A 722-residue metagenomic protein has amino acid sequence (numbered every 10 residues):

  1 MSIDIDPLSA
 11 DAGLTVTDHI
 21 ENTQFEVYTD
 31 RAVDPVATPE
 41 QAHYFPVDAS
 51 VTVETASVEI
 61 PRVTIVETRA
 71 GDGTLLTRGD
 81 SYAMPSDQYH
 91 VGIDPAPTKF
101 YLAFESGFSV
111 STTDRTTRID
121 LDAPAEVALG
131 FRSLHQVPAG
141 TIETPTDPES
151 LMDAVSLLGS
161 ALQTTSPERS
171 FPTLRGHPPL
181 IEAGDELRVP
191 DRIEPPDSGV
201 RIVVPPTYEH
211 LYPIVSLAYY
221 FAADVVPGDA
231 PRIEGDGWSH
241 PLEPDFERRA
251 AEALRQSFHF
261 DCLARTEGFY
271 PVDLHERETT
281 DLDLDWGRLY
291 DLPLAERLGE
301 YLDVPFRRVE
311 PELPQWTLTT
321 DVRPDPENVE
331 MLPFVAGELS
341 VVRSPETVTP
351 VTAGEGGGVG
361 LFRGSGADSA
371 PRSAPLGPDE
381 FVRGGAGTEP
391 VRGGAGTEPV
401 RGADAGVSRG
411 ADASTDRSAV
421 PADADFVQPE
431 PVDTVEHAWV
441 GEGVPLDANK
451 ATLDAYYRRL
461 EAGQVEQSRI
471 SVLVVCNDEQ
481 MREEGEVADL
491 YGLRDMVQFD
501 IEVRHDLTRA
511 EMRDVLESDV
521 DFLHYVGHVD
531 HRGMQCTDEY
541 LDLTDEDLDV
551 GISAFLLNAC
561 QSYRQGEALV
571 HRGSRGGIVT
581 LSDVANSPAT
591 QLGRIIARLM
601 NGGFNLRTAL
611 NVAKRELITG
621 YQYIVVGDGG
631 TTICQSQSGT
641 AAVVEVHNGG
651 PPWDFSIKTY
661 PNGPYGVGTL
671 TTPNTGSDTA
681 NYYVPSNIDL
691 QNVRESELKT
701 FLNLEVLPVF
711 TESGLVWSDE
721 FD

Functional and structural regions predicted by a protein language model:
M1-I119: Long, charged/polar, low-complexity intrinsically disordered N-terminal extensions that precede catalytic
P7-D18, A230-P241, G533-Q535: Short polybasic amphipathic segments
F104-S166, F171-E186, P231-G358, R363-D368 (+4 more regions): Intrinsic-disorder/low-complexity accessory segments
V203-T207, V475-E479, R504-L507, V526-H528 (+1 more regions): Structural motif
P213-S216, D489, V515, R564-G573: A short acidic, amphipathic alpha-helical/loop segment
L318-F522: A domain-level signal for caspase-like cysteine endopeptidase catalytic cores and their zymogen-processing architecture
D521-L606: Catalytic cores of nucleophile-dependent amide-cleaving enzymes
L541, N601-D722: Caspase-like cysteine protease fold
